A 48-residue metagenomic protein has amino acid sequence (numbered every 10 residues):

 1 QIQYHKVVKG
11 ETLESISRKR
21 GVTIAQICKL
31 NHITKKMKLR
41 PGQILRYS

Functional and structural regions predicted by a protein language model:
Q1-K29, R40-Y47: Primarily a LysM-type cell-wall glycan-binding module
H32: Short, small/polar residue-rich loop motifs at catalytic or cofactor-binding pockets
K35-M37: Short, surface-exposed secondary-structure edge patches
